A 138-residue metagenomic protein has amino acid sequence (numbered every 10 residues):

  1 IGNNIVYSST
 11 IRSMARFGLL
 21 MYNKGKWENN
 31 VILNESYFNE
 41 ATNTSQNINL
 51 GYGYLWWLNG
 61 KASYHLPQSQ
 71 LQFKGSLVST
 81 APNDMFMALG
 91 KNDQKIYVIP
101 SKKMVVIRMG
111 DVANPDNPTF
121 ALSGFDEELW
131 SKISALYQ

Functional and structural regions predicted by a protein language model:
I1, G25-S45: A beta-strand-loop signature enriched in Asp, Gly, Thr, and Trp that corresponds to the sialidase/neuraminidase Asp-box
I1-S8, A88-L89: Solvent-exposed loop and edge beta-strand segments that line ligand/cofactor-binding and catalytic clefts
V6-W27, Q94-G110: Active-site-proximal alpha-helical segments within enzyme catalytic domains
S9, S13, L33, I48 (+1 more regions): Short acidic-hydrophobic sequence patches enriched in Asp/Glu that either
A15-Y22, F38, T42, W57 (+3 more regions): Non-transmembrane alpha-helical segments in soluble domains of secreted/periplasmic/extracellular proteins
N23, Y52-G53, A113, D126: Acidic, low-complexity intrinsically disordered regions
T44-V105: Active-site Gly/Thr loop motif
A88-Q138: Structured C-terminal helix/loop/strand segments within mature extracytoplasmic catalytic/sensor domains
